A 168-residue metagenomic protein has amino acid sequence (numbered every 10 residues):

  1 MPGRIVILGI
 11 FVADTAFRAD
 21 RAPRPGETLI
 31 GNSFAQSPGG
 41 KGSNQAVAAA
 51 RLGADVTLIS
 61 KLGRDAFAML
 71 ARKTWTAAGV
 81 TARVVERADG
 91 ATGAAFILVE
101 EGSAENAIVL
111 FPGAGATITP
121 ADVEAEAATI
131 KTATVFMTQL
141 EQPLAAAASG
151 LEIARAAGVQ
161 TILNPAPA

Functional and structural regions predicted by a protein language model:
M1-F11, T57, R72-R87, V99-A168: Ribokinase/PfkB-type carbohydrate-kinase core domain
M1-K61, A68-L70, T76: Glycine-rich phosphate/adenosyl-contacting loop at the front of the ribokinase-like
L29-N44, A66, R87-A91, G113 (+2 more regions): Residues at secondary-structure transition points
G31-N32, G39, K61, A94 (+2 more regions): Thr-Gly-centered strand-to-loop micro-motif
V47, A94-L98, A107: Short beta-strand scaffold segments in enzyme catalytic cores
L52, A78, G90-G93: Short, basic and Ser/Thr-rich N-terminal targeting/leader segments
K61-R64, P143: Short beta->alpha junction loops/turns
